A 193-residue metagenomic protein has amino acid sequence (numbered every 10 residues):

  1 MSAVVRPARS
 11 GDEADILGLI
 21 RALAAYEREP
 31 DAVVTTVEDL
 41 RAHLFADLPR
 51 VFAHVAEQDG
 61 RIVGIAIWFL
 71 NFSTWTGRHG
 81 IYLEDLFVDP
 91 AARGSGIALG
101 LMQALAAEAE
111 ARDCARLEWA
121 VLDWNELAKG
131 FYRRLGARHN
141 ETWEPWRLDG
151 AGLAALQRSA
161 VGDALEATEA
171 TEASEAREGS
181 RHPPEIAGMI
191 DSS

Functional and structural regions predicted by a protein language model:
V4-I16: A short beta-loop-alpha structural element at the N-terminal edge of CoA-dependent acyl/N-acetyltransferase catalytic
L17-A42: Conserved GNAT-fold acetyl-CoA-binding loop/helix
A42-V55, Y82: A short helix-loop-beta-strand connector motif used in the catalytic cores of GNAT acetyltransferases and, in some
V55, R61-L70: Conserved beta-strand in the GNAT
A56, G94-M102: Glycine-rich acyl-CoA binding loop
L86-R93: A short, internal acetyl-CoA/4′-phosphopantetheine-binding micro-motif in the GNAT/acyltransferase core
L99, Q103, D123-T142, L148: Conserved active-site alpha-helix within GNAT-family acetyltransferase domains
E110-A120: Conserved GNAT acetyl-CoA-binding A-motif
